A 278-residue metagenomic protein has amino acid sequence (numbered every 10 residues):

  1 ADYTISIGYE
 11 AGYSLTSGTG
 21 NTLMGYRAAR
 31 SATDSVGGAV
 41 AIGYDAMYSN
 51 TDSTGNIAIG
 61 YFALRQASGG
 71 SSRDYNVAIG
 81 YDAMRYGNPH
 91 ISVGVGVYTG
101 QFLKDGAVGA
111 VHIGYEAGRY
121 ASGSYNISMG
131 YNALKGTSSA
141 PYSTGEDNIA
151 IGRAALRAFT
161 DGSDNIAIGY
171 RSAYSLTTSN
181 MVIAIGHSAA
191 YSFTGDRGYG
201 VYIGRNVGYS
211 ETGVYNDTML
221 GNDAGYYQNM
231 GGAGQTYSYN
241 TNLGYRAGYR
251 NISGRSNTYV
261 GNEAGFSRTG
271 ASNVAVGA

Functional and structural regions predicted by a protein language model:
A1-A278: Glycine- and small/polar-enriched repetitive beta-structure motifs of secreted/surface proteins
